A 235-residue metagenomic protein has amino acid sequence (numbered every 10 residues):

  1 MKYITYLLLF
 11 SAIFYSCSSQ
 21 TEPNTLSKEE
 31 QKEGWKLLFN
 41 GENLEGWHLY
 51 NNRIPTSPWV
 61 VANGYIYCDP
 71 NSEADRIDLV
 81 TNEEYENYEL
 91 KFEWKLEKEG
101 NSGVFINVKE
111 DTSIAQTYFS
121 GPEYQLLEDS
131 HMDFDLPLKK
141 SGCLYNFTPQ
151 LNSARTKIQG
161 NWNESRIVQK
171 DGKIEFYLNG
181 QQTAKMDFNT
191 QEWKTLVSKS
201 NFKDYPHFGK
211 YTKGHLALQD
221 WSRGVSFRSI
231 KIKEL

Functional and structural regions predicted by a protein language model:
M1-T25: Bacterial Sec-dependent N-terminal signal peptides
C17-L235: Carbohydrate-interacting regions of secretory-pathway proteins
